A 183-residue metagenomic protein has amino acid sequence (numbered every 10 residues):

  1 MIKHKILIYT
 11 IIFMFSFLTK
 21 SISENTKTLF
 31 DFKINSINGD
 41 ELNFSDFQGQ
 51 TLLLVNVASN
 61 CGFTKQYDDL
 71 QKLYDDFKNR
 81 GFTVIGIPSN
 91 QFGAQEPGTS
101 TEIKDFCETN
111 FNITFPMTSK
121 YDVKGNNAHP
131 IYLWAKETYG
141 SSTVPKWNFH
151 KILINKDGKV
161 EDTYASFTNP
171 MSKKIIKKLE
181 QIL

Functional and structural regions predicted by a protein language model:
M1-I8: Bacterial N-terminal signal peptides that target proteins for export
Y9-S16: Bacterial N-terminal signal peptides
S21-S45: N-terminal "domain-start" segment that seeds a small globular fold
S36, N56-N60: Amphipathic alpha-helical repeat scaffolds
Q48-L53: Local sequence-structure signature of Cys/Sec-based thiol-disulfide redox active-site neighborhoods
F63-H129: Structural microenvironment flanking redox-active thiols in thiol-disulfide oxidoreductases
P130-L133, E137-L183: Thiol-/selenol-based redox modules, centered on thioredoxin-like and closely related oxidoreductase domains
